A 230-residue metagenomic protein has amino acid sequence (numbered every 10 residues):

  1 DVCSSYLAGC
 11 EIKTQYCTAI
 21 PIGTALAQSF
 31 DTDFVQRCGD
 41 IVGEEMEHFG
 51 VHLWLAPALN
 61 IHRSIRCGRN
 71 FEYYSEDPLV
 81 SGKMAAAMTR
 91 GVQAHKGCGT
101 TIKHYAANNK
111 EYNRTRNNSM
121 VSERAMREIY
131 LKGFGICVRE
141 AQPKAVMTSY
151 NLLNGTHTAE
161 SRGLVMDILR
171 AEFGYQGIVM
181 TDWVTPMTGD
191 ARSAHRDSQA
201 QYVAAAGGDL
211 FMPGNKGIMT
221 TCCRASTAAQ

Functional and structural regions predicted by a protein language model:
D1-Q230: Glycoside hydrolase catalytic-domain context in secreted enzymes
